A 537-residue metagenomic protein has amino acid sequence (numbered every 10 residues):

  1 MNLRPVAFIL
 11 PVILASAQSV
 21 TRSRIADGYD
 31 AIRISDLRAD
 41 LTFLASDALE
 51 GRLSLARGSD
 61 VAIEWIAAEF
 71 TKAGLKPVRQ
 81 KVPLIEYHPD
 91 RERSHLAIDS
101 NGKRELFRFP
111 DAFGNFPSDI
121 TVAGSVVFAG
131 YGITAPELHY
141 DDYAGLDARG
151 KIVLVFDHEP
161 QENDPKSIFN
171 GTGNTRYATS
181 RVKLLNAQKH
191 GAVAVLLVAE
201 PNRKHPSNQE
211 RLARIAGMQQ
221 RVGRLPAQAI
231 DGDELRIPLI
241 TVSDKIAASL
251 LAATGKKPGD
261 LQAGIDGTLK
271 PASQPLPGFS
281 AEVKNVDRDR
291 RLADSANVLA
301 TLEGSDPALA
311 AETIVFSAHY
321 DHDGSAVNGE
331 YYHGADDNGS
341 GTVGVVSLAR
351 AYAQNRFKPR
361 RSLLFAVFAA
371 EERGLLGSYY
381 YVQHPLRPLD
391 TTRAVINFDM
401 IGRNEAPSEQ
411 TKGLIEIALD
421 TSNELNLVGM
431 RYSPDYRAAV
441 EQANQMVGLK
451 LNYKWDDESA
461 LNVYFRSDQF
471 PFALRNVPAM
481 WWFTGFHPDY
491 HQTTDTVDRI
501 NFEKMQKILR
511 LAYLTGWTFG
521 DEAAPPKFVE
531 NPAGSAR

Functional and structural regions predicted by a protein language model:
V20-I25, R104-G145, A229-G334, R350 (+1 more regions): Soluble metallo-hydrolase cores and metallopeptidase-like ectodomains found primarily in the secretory/periplasmic
S23-A31, D47-G58, F113-P117, F128 (+9 more regions): Second-shell loop/turn segments in exported
R24, E50-K166, P275-F279, K284-V286 (+3 more regions): Noncatalytic luminal/extracellular "stalk/propeptide" segments of secretory-pathway proteins
A39-D111, L184, L197-Q220, E234 (+6 more regions): Protein/peptide-recognition domains central to ubiquitin and immune signaling
K103-F107, A144, G150, P226-G259 (+1 more regions): Metal-dependent peptidase/peptidase-like ectodomains
G130-L212: A conserved hydrophobic secondary-structure block that centers on an alpha-helix together with its immediately flanking
T179-S180, V298-L302, F316-L375, A512: Alpha-helical metal-binding/catalytic segments enriched in His/Glu/Asp
R350, F483, H487-R537: His/Asp/Glu-rich mid-to-C-terminal helical/loop segments that flank catalytic regions of hydrolases
